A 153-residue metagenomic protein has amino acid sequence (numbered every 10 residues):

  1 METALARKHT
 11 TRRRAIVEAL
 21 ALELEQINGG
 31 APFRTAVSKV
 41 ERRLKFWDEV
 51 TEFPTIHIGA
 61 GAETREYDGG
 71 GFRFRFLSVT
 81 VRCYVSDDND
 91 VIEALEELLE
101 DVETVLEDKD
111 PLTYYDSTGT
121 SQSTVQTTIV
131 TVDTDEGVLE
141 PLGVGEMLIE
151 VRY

Functional and structural regions predicted by a protein language model:
M1-Y153: Charged, amphipathic alpha-helical segments and their flanking helix caps
